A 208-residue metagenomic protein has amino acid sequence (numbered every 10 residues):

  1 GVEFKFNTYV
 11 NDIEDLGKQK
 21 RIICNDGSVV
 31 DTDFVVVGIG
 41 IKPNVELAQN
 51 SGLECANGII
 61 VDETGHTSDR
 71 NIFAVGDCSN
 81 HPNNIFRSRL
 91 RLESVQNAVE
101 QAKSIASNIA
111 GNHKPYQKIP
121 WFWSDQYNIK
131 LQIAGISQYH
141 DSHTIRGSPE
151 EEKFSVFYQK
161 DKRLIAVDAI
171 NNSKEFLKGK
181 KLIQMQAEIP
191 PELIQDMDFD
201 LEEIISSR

Functional and structural regions predicted by a protein language model:
G1-E3, L53, S107-P115, E188: Generic secondary-structure signature for well-ordered alpha-helical cores
F4-F6, V37: Active-site-proximal cofactor/substrate-binding loop regions of enzyme domains
K5, I23-C24, D125, Q159: A general beta-strand register signal
F6-K18: A conserved short coil-to-beta-strand element within the FAD-binding core of flavoproteins
D12, T64, S155-V156: Short, surface-exposed charged micro-motifs
D15-I23, S28-S104: FAD-site-proximal beta/loop scaffold in flavoenzymes
C78-S173: Mid-to-C-terminal Rossmann-like scaffold of FAD/NAD(P)H-dependent oxidoreductases
E150-R208: C-terminal auxiliary extensions adjacent to catalytic cores
